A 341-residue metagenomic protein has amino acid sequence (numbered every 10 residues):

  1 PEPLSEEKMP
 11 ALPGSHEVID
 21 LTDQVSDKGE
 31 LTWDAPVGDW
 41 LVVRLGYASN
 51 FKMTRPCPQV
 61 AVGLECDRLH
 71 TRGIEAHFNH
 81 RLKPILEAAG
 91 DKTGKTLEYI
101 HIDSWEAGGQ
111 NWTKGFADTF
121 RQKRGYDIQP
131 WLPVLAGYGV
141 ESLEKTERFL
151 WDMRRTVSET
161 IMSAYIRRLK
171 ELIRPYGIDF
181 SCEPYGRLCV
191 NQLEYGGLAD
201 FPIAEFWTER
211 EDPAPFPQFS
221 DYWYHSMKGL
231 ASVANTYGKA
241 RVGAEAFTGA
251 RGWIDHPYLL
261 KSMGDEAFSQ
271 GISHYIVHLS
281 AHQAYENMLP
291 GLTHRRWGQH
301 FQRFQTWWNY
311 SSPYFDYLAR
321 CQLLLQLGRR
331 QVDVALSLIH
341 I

Functional and structural regions predicted by a protein language model:
P1-A88, G94-K95: Mature N-terminal, pre-catalytic/accessory segment of carbohydrate-active enzymes
P1-E2, I339-I341: Accessible peptide chain termini
I85-Y99, S104-P202, W207-H340: Carbohydrate-binding surfaces of carbohydrate-active enzymes
